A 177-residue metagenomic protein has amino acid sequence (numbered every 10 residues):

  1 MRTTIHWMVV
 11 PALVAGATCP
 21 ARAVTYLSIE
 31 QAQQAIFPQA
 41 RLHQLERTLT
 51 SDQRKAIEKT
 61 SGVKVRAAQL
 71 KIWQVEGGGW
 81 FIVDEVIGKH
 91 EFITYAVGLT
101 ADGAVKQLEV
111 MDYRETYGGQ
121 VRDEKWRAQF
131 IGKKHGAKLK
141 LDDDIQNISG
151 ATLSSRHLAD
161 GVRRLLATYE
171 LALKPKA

Functional and structural regions predicted by a protein language model:
M1-H6: Positively charged n-region of N-terminal signal peptides that target proteins for export
W7-G16: Bacterial N-terminal signal peptides
P20-I148, T152-R156, D160-A177: Flexible, solvent-exposed loop/hinge segments and secondary-structure transition points
